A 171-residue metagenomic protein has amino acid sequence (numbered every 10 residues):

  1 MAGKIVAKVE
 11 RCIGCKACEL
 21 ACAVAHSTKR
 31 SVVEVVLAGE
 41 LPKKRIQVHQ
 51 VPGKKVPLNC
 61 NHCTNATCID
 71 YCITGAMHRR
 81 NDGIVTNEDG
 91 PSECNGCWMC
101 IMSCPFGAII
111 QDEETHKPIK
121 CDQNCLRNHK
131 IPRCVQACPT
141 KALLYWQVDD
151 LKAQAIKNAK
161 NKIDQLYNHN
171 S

Functional and structural regions predicted by a protein language model:
A2-C12, K55-P57: Immediate flanking context of iron-sulfur cluster ligation sites
I13-K16, W98: Conserved active-site region of classical short-chain dehydrogenase/reductase
T28-D70, T74, G90-S171: Flanking helices and flexible, charged tails adjoining ferredoxin-like Fe-S electron-transfer domains in multi-subunit
M77: Zn2+-dependent peptidoglycan hydrolase active-site motif and core
N81-G83: Short glycine/acidic-rich loop motifs that flank beta-strands on beta-rich extracellular proteins
